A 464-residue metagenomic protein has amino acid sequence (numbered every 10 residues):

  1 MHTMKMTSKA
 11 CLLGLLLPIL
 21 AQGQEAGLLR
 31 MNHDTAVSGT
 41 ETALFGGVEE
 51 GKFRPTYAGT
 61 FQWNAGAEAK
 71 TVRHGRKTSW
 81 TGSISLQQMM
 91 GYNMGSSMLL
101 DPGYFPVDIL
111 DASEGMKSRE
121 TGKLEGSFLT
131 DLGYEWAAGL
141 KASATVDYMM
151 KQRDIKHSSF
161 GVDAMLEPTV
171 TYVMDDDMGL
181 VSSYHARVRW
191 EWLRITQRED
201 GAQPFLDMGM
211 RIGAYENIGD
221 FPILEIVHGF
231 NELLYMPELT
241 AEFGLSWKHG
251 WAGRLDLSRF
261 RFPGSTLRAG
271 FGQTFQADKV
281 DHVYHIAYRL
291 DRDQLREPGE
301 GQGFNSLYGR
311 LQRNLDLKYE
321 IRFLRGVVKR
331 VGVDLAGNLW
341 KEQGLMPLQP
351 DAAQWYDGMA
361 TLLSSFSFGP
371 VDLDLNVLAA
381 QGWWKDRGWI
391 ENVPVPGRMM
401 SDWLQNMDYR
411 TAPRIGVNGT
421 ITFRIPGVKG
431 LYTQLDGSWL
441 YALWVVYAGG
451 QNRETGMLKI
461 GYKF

Functional and structural regions predicted by a protein language model:
A36-T42, R76-I84, Y134-L140, D176-Y184 (+9 more regions): Outer-envelope beta-barrel architecture signal
A43-N64, M98-A112: Surface-exposed strand-loop-strand hairpins of Gram-negative outer-membrane beta-barrel proteins
G46-E50, L86-Y92, T130-L132, A144-M150 (+11 more regions): Transmembrane beta-strands of outer-membrane beta-barrel pores
K52-Y57, N93-D101, M149-H157, R194-G201 (+6 more regions): Outer-membrane beta-barrel translocator domains and adjoining extracellular loop/strand segments of Gram-negative
Y57-F61, E114-S118, I155-V162, P204-L206 (+7 more regions): Replace "Gram-negative outer membrane beta-barrel proteins" with "bacterial and organellar outer membrane beta-barrel
L100-D108, H185-Y235: Short, flexible helix-coil linker/hinge segments at the edges of structured domains or between repeats
I218-G337: Long, internal scaffold/assembly segments composed of regular secondary structure
N452-F464: Outer-membrane beta-barrel "beta-signal"
